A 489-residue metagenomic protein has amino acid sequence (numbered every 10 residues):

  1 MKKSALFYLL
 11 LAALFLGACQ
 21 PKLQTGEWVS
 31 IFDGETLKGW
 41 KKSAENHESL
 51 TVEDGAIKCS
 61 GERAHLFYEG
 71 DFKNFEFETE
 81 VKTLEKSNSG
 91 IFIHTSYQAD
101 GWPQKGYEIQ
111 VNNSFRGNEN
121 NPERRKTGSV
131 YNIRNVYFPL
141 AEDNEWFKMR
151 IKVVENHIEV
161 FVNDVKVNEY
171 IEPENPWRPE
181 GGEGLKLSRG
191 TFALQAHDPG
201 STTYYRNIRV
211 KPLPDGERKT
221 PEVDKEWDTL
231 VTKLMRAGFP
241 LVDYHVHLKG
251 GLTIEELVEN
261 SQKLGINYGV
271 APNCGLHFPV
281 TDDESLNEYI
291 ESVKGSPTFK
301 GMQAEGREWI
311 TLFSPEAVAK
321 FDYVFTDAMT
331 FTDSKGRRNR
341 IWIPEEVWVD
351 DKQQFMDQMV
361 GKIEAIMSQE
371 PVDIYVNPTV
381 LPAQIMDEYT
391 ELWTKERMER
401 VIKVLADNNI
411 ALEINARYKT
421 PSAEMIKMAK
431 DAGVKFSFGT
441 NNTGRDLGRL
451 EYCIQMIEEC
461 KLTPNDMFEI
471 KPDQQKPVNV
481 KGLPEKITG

Functional and structural regions predicted by a protein language model:
M1-T25: Bacterial Sec-dependent N-terminal signal peptides
C19-E226: Carbohydrate-interacting regions of secretory-pathway proteins
K58, F92, E108-V111, D243 (+3 more regions): Structural recognition of the beta-strand scaffold that forms the well-ordered cores of secreted hydrolase catalytic
D224-R307, P382-E391, R400-V401, G439 (+1 more regions): An N-terminally biased module of ancient metal coordination in phosphate/nucleic-acid-related enzymes
E226-A237, Y389-G489: Charged catalytic cores and adjacent phosphate/nucleic-acid-binding surfaces used for phosphate/nucleic-acid chemistry
H245, V324, N377, L412 (+1 more regions): Conserved, mostly hydrophobic/aromatic
D282-D407, E458, L462, P484-T488: Extended substrate/RNA-proximal surfaces in nucleic-acid metabolism proteins
